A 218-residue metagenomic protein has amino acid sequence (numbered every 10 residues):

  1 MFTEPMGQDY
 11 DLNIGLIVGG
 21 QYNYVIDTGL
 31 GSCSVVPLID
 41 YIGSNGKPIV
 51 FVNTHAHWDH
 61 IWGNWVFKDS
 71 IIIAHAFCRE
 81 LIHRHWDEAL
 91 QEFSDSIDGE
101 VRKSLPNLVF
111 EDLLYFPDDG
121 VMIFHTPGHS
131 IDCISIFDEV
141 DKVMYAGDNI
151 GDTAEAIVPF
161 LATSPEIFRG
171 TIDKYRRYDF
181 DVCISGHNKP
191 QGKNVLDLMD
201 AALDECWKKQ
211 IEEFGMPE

Functional and structural regions predicted by a protein language model:
M1-F2, G120-M122: Short, hydrophobic/aromatic-rich segments at coil-to-beta transitions
M1-G43, S135-D148: Conserved beta-strand hairpin/beta-sheet module of binuclear metal-dependent hydrolase folds, prominently
P5-G7, E100, L105-N107, H125-P127: Short Gly/Pro-enriched turn/cap motifs at secondary-structure boundaries
I17, D27, I42, H55 (+8 more regions): Divalent metal-coordination and catalytic microenvironments
I17, L113-D118: Short acidic-hydrophobic surface loop/beta-edge motif
N23-Y24, L30-S32, M122-E205: Metallo-beta-lactamase
V35-V36, D40-E111, L203-G215: Active-site HxH/HxHxD metal-binding segment of metal-dependent hydrolases
I42-K47, F116-D119, E139, Y178: Glycine-rich phosphate-binding loop signature in dinucleotide/nucleotide-binding domains
